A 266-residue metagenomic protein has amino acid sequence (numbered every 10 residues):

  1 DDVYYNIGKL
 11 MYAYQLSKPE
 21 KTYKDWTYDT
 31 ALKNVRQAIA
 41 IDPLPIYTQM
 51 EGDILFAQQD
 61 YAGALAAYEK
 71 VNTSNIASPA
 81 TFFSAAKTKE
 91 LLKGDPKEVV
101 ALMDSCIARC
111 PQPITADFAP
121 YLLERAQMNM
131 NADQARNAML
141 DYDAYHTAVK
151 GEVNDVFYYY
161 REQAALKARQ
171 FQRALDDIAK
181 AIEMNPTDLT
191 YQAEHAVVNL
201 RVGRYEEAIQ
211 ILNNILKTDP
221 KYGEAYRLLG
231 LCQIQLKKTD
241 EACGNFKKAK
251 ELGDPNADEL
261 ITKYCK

Functional and structural regions predicted by a protein language model:
V3-Y5, Y47-T48, T81, A116 (+5 more regions): TPR alpha-solenoid repeat register
N6, M50, S84, E124 (+4 more regions): Canonical tetratricopeptide repeat
A13-Q15, A57, L91-L92, N131 (+3 more regions): Register position in tetratricopeptide repeats
Q37-A38, K70-V71, S105-C106, A144-Y145 (+3 more regions): Canonical positions in the second alpha-helix
A40-I41, T73-S74, R109-P113, A148-K150 (+3 more regions): Structural marker of alpha-solenoid helical repeat scaffolds
L231, Q235-K266: Terminal, low-structured helical/coil segments at or just beyond the last alpha-helical repeat
